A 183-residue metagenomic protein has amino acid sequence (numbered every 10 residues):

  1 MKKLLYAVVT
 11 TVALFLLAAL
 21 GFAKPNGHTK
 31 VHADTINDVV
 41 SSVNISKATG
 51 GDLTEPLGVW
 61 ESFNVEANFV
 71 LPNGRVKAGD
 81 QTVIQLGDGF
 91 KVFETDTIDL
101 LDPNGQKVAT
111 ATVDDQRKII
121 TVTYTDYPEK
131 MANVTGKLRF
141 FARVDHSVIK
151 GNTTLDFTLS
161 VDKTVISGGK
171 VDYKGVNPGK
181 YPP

Functional and structural regions predicted by a protein language model:
K2-N26: Sec-dependent N-terminal signal peptides of Gram-positive bacterial secreted proteins and lipoproteins
N26-A48, G89-Y124: A surface/secretory-pathway sequence property marking extracellular, secreted, or lumenal proteins enriched
G51-P56: Short beta-strand segments of immunoglobulin-like
V59-G74, Y181-P183: Short beta-strand elements of extracellular/lumenal beta-sandwich folds
F63-F69, D80, D96, T153-L159: One face of beta-strands
N68-E94: Low-complexity, serine/threonine/proline/glycine-rich extracellular segments that form mucin-like
T123-T164: Low-complexity, intrinsically disordered segments enriched in Ser/Thr together with acidic residues
V161-P182: Short beta-strand elements
